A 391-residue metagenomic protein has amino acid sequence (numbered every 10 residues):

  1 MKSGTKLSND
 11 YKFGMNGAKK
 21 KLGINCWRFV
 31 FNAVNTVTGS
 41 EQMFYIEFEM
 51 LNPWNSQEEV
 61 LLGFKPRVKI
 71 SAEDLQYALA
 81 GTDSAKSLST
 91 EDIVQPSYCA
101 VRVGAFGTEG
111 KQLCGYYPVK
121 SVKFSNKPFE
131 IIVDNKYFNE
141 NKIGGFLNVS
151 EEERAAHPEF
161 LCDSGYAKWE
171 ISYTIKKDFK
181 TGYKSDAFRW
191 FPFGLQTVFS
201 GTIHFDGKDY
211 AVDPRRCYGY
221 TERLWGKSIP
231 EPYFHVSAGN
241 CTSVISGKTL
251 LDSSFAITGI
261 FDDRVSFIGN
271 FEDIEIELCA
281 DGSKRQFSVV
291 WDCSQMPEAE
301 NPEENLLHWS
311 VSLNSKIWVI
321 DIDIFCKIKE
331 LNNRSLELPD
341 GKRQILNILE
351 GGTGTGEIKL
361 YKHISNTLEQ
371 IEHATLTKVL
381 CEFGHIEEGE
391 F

Functional and structural regions predicted by a protein language model:
M1-F391: Structured soluble/peripheral alpha/beta segments that form catalytic or ligand/cofactor-binding pockets
